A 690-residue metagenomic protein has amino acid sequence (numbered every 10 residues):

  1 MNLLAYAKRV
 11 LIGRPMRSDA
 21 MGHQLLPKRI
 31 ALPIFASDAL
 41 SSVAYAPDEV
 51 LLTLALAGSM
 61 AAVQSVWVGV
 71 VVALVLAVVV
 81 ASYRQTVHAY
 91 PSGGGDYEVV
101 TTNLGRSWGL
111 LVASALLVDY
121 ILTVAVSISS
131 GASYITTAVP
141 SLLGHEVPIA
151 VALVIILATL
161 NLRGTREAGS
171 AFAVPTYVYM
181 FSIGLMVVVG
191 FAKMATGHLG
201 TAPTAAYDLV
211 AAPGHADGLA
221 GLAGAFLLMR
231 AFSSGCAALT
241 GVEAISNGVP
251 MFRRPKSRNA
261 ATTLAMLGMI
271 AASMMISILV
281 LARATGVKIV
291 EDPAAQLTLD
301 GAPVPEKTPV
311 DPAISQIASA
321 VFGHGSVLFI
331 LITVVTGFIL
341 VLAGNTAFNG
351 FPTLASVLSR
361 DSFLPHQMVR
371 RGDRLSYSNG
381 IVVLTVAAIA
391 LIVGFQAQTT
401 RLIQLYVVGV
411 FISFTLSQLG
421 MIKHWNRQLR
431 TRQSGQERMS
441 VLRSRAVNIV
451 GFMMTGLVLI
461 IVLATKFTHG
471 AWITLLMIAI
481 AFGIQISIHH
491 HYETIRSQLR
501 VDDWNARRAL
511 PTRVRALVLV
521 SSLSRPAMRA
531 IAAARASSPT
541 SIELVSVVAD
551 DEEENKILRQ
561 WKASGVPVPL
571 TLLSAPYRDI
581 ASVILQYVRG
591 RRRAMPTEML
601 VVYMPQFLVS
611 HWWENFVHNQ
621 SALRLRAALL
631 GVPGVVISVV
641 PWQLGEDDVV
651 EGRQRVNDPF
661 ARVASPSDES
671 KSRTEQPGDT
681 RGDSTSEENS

Functional and structural regions predicted by a protein language model:
M1-A20, E493-S690: Cytosolic C-terminal regulatory domains/tails of membrane transporters and channels
M1-T53, A81, S92, E98-S107 (+3 more regions): Membrane-interface "cap" regions at the ends of multi-pass membrane proteins
L52-T101, S107-L110, V126-V154, I270 (+1 more regions): Extracellular loop-to-transmembrane helix junctions
R106-G109, G144-V151, M251-M274, S356-V393 (+2 more regions): Loop-to-transmembrane helix boundary motifs in multi-pass membrane proteins
Y177, G184-A238, T465, H469 (+1 more regions): Helix-loop-helix junctions that connect adjacent transmembrane segments in multi-pass membrane transporters
M180-V210, L279-V287, T415-R432, S487-R496: Hydrophobic alpha-helical segments and their helix-loop junctions in multi-pass secondary transporters
G190-T201, L264-S315: Extracellular/periplasmic helix-exit of transmembrane alpha-helices
A206, Q367-N379, F414-L459, A464-F467 (+2 more regions): C-terminal membrane-solvent junction of multi-pass transporters and transport-like membrane proteins
